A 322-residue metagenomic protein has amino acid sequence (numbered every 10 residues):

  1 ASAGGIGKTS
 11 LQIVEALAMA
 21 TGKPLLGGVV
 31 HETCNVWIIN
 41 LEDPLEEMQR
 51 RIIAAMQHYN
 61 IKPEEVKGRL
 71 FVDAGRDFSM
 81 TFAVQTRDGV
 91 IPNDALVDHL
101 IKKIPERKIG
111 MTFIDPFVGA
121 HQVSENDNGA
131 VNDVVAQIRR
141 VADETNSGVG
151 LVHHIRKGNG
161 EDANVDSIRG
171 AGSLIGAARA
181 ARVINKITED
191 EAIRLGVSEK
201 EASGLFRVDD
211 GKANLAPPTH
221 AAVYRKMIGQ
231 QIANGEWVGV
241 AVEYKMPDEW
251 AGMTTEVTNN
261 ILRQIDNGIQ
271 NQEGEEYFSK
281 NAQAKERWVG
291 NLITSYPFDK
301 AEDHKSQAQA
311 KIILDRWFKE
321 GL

Functional and structural regions predicted by a protein language model:
A1-S2: The Walker A (P-loop) glycine that initiates the GxxxxGKT/S ATP-binding motif of P-loop NTPases
G5, S10, M111, N128-A233: Phosphate-binding/switch region of NTP-binding enzymes
L11, E15: Hydrophobic positions on the alpha1 helix immediately C-terminal to the Walker A/P-loop
A16, I38, D115, A178 (+1 more regions): Conserved RecA-like P-loop NTPase ATPase core
A18-T33: Post-Walker A helix-loop "phosphate-sensing" segment adjacent to the P-loop in P-loop NTPases
H31-E125: Conserved inter-motif catalytic segment of the P-loop NTP-binding fold
P105-K108, E189-L322: C-terminal regions of RecA-like/P-loop NTPase motor modules
